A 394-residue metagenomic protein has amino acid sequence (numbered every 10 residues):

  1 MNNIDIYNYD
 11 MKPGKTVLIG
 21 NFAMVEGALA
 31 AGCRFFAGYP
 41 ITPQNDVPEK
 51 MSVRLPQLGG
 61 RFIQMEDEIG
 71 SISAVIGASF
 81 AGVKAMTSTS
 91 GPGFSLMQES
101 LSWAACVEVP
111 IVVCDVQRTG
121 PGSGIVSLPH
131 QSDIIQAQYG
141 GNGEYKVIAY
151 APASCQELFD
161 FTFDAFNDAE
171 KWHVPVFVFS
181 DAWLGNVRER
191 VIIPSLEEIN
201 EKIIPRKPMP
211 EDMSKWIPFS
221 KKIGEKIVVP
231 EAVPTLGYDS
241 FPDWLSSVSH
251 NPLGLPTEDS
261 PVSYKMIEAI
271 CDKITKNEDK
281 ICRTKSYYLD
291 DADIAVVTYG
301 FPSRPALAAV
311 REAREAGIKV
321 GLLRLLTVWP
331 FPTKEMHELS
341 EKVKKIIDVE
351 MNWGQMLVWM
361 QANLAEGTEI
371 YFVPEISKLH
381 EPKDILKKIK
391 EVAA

Functional and structural regions predicted by a protein language model:
M1-Y139, K146, F163, A182 (+2 more regions): Thiamine diphosphate
N2-G20, V174-A394: Flexible, low-complexity linker and terminal segments
A30, G82, V107-E108, E144-Y145 (+3 more regions): Short, well-ordered loop/turn elements at secondary-structure boundaries
R34-G38, A85-T89, I148-P152, D293-T298 (+2 more regions): Short glycine-rich or small-residue beta-strand-to-loop segments that form or flank ligand, phosphate, metal/Fe-S
P43, G70, P92-G93, E157 (+4 more regions): Glycine-/small-residue-rich active-site loops that bind phosphorylated ligands and cofactors
R61, K84, E108-P110, I148 (+4 more regions): Proline-centered loop/turn at the N-terminus of a beta-strand
M97, L158, A306: Aromatic/hydrophobic pocket-lining residues that form the small-molecule binding cavity in soluble enzyme cores
L128-A182, I203-P210: Conserved thiamine diphosphate
